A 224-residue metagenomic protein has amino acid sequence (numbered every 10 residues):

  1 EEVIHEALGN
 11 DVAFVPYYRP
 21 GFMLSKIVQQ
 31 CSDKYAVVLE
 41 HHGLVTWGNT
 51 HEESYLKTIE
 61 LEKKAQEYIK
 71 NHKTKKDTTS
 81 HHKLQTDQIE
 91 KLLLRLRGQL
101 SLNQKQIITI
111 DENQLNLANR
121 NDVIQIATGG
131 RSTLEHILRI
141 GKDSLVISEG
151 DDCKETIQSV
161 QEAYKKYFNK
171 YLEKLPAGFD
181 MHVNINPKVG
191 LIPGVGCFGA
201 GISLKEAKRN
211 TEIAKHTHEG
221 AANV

Functional and structural regions predicted by a protein language model:
E1-V224: Glycine-rich flexible loops
